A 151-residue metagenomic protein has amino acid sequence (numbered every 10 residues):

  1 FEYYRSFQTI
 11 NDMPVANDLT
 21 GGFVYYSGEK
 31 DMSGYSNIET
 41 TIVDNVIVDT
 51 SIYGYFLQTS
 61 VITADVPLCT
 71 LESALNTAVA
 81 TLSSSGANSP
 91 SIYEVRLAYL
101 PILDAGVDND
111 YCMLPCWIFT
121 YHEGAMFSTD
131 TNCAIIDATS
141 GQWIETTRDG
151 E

Functional and structural regions predicted by a protein language model:
F1-E151: Long, terminal "pre-/pro-" and other extracytoplasmic accessory regions that lie outside the mature folded/catalytic
